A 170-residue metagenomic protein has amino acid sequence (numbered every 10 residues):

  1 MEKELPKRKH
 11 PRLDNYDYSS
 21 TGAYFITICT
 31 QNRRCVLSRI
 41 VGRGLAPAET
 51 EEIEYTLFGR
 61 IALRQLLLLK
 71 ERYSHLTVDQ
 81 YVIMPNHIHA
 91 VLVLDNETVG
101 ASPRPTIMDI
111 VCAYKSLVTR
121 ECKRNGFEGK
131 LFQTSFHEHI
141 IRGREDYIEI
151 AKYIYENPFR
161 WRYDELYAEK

Functional and structural regions predicted by a protein language model:
M1-K170: Short catalytic/metal-binding and nucleic-acid-binding patches
